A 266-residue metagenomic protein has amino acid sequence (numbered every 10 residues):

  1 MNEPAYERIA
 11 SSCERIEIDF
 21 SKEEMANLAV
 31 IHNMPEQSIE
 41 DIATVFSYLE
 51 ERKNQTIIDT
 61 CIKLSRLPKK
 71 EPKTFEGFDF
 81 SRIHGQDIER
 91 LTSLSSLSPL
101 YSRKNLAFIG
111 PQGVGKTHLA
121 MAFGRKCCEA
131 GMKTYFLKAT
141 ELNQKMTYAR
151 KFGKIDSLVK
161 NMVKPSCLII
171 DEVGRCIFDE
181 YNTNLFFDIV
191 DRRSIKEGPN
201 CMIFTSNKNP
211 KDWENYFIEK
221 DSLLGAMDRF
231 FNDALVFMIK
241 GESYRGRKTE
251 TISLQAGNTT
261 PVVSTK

Functional and structural regions predicted by a protein language model:
M1-E23: Charged, compositionally biased N-terminal leader segments and the immediate start of the first structured element
I18-K70: Interdomain "pre-motor" coupling segment immediately N-terminal to P-loop NTPase/helicase cores
E24-L28, K133, L142-A149, G153-V163 (+1 more regions): Replace "adjacent to P-loop NTPase cores in ATP/GTP-dependent enzymes" with "adjacent to NTP-binding cores
K73-L97: N-terminal pre-Walker A segment at the start of P-loop NTPase domains
R103-L119: Walker A/P-loop nucleotide-binding motif
N105-A107, C167, C201: Residue-level preference for the first positions of well-ordered beta-strands
R125-L137: Post-Walker A helix-loop "phosphate-sensing" segment adjacent to the P-loop in P-loop NTPases
